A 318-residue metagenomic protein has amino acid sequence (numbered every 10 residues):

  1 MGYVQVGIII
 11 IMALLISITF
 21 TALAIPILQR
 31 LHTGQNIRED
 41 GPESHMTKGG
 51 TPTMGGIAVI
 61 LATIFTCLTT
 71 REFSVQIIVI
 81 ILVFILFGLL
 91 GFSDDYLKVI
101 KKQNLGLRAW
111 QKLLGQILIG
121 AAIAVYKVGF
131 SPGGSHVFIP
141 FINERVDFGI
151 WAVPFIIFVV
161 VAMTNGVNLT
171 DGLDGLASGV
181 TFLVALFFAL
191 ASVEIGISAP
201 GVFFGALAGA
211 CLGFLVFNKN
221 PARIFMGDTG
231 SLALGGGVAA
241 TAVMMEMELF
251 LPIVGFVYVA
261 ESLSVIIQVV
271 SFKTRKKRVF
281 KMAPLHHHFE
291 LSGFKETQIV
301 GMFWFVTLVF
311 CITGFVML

Functional and structural regions predicted by a protein language model:
G2-Q29, V59-L89, V125-G129, W151-L318: Alpha-helical transmembrane segments
A24-I27, T33-P42: N-terminal alpha-helical transmembrane segments of multi-pass membrane transport and channel/translocase proteins
H32-I37, G91-D95, F130-V137, V279-A283: Peri-membrane helix termini and adjoining interfacial loops of integral membrane proteins
I37-T51, K102-G115, L285-H287, L291: Juxtamembrane helix-capping/reentrant segments at transmembrane boundaries
G49-G50, P140-W151, G293: Short aromatic-rich membrane-water interface segments that cap or initiate transmembrane helices in multi-pass membrane
S74, I78-R108, K112-I117: Hydrophobic alpha-helical hairpins/lids featuring a short glycine-rich hinge
I100, S131-E144: Membrane-interface helix termini and inter-helical loops of multi-pass transporters
